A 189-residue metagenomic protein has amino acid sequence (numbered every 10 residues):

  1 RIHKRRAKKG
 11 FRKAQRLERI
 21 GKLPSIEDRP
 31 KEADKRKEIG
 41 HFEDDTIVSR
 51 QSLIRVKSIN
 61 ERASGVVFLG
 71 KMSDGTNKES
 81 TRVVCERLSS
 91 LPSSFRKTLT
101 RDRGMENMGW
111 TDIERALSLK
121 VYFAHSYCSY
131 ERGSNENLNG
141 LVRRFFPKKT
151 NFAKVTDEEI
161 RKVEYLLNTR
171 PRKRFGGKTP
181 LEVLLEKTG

Functional and structural regions predicted by a protein language model:
R1-D34: Basic, flexible linker segments flanking DNA-binding modules in nucleic acid-interacting mobile-element proteins
R36, G40, K149-T150: Glycine-centered loop/turn motifs
I39-S49: Two-metal-ion RNase H-like nuclease active-site motif
I47, Q51-F68: Short conserved beta-strand segments at catalytic cores or DNA/RNA-binding microdomains of nucleic-acid binding
S49-S52, L69-S93: Active-site beta-loop-alpha junctions of metal-dependent nucleic acid enzymes, especially the RNase H-like/DDE
S64-F68, L91-R96, F145-F146: Short, surface-exposed connector motifs at secondary-structure boundaries
S94-G109, Y127: Acidic/histidine-rich, metal-coordinating catalytic segments
G104, I113-G189: Charged alpha-helix within mobile-element recombinases
